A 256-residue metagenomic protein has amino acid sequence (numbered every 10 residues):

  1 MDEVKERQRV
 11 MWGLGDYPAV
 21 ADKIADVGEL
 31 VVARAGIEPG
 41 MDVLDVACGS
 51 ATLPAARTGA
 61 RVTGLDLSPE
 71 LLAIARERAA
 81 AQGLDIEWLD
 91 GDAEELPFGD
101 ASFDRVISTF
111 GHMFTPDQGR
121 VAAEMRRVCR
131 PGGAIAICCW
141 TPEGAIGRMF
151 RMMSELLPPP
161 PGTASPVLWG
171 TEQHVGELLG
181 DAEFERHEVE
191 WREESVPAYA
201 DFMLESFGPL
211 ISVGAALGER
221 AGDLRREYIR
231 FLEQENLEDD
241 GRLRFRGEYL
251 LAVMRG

Functional and structural regions predicted by a protein language model:
M1-M41, I74, A200, L204 (+1 more regions): Conserved class I S-adenosyl-L-methionine
A35-I37, A56, C129: A generic alpha-to-beta junction signature in SAM-dependent methyltransferases
D42-L96, R105, R120: Class I SAM-dependent methyltransferase SAM/SAH-binding core
R105-Q118: A short SAM/SAH-binding and catalytic strip from SAM-dependent methyltransferases
G119-R120, R126, R130-S195, L210-L217: Conserved catalytic/acceptor-binding region of the Class I
L168-G256: Conserved Class I S-adenosyl-L-methionine
